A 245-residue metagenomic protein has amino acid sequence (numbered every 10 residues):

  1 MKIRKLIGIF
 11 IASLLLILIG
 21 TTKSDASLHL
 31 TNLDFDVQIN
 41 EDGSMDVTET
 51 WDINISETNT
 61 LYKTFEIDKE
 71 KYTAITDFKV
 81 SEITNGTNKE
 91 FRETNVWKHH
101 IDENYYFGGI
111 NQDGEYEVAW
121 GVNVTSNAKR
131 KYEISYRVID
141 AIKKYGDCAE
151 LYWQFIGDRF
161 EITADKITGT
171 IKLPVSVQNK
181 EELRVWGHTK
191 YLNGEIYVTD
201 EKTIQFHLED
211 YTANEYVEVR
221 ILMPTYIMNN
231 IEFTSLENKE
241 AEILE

Functional and structural regions predicted by a protein language model:
M1-F10: Bacterial N-terminal signal peptides that target proteins for export
I9-L18: Bacterial N-terminal signal peptides
G20-E245: Lumenal/extracellular ectodomains and adaptor appendage modules of the eukaryotic vesicle/secretory system
